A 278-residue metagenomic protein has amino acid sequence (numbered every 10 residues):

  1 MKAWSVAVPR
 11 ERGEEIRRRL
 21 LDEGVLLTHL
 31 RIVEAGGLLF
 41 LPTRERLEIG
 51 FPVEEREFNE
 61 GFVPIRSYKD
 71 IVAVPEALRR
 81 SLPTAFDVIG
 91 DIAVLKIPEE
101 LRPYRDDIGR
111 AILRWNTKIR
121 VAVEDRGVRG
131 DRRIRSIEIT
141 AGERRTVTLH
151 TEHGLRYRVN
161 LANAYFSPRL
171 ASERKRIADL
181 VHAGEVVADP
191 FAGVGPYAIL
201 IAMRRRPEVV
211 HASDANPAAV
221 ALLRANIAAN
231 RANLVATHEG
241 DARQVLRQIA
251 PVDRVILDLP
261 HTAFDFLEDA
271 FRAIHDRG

Functional and structural regions predicted by a protein language model:
M1-G278: SAM-dependent transferase fold signal centered on methyltransferase-like domains, encompassing both Class I
